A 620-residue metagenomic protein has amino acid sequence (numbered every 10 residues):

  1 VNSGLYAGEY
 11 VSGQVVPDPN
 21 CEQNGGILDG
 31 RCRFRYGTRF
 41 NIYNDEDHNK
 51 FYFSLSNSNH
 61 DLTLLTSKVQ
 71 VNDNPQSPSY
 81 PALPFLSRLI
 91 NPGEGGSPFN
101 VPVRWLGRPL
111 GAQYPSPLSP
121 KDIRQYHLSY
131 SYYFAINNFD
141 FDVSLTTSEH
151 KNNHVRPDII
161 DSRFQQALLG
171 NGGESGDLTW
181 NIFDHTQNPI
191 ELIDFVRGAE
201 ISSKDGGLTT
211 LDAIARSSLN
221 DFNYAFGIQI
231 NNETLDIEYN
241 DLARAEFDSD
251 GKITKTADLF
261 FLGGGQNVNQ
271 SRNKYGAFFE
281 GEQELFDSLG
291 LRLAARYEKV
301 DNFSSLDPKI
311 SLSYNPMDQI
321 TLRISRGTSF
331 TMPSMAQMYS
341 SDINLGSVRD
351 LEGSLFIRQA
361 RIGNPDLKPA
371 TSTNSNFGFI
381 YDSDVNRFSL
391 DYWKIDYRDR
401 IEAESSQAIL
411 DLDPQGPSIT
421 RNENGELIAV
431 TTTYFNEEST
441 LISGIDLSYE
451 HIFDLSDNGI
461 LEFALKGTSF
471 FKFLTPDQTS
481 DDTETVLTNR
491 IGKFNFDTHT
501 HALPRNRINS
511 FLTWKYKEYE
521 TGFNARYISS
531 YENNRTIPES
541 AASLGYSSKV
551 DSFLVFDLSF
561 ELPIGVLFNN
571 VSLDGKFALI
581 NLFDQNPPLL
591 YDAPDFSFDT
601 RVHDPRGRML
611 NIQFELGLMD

Functional and structural regions predicted by a protein language model:
V1-R124, T147-Q187, E191, Y239-V268 (+2 more regions): Surface-exposed beta-strand-turn/loop segments characteristic of Gram-negative outer-membrane beta-barrels
N49-F53, R124-Y130, G207-A213, Y275-F279 (+7 more regions): Hydrophobic, lipid-facing positions within transmembrane beta-strands of outer-membrane proteins
N57-N59, T66-Q70, R124, I136-N138 (+15 more regions): Transmembrane beta-strands of outer-membrane beta-barrel pores
S58-D61, F134-D140, S217-Y224, L285-L289 (+7 more regions): Short loop/turn motifs that connect adjacent beta-strands in outer-membrane beta-barrel proteins
V71, I90-F99, R163-L291, Q478-N509: Outer-membrane beta-barrel transmembrane domain signature of Gram-negative proteins, especially the mid-to-C-terminal
Q270, Q319-I320, M332-D391, I395-D396 (+3 more regions): Outer-membrane beta-barrel signature, preferentially recognizing the C-terminal barrel domain of Gram-negative
E284, W393-R535: Gram-negative outer-membrane beta-barrel transporters
F471, R526-I537, L562-D620: C-terminal beta-signal and adjacent terminal beta-strands/loops of Gram-negative outer-membrane beta-barrel proteins
